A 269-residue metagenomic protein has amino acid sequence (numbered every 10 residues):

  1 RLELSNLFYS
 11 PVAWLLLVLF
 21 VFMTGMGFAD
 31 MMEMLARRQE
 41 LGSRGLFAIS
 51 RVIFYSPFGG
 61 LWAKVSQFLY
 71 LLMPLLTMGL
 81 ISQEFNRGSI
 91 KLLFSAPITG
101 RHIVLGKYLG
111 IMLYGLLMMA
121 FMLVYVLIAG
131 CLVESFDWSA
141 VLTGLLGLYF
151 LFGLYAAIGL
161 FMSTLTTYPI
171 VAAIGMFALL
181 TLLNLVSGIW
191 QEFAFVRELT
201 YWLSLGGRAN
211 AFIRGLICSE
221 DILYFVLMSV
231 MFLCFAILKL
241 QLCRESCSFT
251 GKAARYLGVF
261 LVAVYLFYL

Functional and structural regions predicted by a protein language model:
R1-W14, E245: Aromatic- and glycine-rich beta-strand/loop motifs that create alpha-glucan
P11-L35, K64-L72, A178-L182, A263-Y268: Hydrophobic alpha-helical transmembrane segments of multi-pass membrane transport/permease proteins
L19, P57-Q83, M118: Long, hydrophobic alpha-helical segments
T24-A29, A48-S66, L105-P169: Secretory targeting signals
M31-S56, L165, A172-S246: Terminal transmembrane helical anchor/hairpin motif
P74-F94, Y108: Transmembrane helix boundary and interhelical loop/hinge segments in multi-pass membrane proteins
S248-L269: Internal/C-terminal transmembrane anchor helices
